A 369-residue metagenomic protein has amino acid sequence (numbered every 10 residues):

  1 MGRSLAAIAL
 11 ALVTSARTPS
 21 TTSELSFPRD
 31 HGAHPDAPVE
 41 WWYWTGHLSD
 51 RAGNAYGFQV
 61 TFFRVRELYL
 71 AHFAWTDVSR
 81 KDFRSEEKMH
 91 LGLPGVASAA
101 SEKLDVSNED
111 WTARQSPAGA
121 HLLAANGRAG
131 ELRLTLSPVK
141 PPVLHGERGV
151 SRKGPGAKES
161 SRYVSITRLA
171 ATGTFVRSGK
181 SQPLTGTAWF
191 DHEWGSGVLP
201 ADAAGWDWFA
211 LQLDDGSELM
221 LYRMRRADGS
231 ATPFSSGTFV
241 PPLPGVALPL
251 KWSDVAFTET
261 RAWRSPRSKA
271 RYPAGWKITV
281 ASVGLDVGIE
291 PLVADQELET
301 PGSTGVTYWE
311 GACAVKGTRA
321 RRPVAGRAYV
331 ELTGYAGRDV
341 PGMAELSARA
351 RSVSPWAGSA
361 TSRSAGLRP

Functional and structural regions predicted by a protein language model:
R3, A7-T22: Bacterial Sec-dependent signal peptides at the C-terminal "C-region" and cleavage site
R17-R363, L367: Structured soluble/peripheral alpha/beta segments that form catalytic or ligand/cofactor-binding pockets
